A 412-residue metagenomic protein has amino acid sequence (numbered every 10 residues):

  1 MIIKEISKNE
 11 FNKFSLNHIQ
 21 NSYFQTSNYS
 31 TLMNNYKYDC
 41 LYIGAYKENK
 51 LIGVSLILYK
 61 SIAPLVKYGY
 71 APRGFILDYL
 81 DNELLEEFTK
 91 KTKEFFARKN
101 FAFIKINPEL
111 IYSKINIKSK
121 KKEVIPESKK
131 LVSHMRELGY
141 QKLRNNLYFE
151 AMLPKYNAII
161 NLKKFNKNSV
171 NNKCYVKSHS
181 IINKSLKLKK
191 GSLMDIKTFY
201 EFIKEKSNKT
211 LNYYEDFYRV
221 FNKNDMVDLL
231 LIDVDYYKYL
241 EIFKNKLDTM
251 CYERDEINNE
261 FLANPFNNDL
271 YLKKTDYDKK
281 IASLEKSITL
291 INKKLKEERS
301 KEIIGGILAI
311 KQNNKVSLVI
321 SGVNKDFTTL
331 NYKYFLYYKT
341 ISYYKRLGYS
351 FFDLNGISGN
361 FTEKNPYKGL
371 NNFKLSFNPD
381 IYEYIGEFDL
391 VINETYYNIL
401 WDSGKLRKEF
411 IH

Functional and structural regions predicted by a protein language model:
M1-I2: Extreme N-terminal starter segment of soluble prokaryotic enzymes
E5-E48, I52-P64, Y140-A151, N157 (+1 more regions): A conserved beta-strand-loop-helix scaffold within acyl/acetyltransferase catalytic domains
T31, L41-Y42, G356-H412: C-terminal catalytic domain of photolyase/cryptochrome flavoproteins, centering on the FAD-binding pocket
K37, K244, Y344, I399-W401: Alpha-helix boundary/capping detector
K47, L65, I76-I115, I125-P126 (+2 more regions): Intrinsically disordered, low-complexity, positively biased terminal segments
V66-E150, G305, Q312-F377: Acyl-donor binding region in acyl/amide transferases
E109, N145-E150, G191-D195, N355-G356 (+1 more regions): Acidic carboxylate-rich catalytic motifs and surrounding loops in phosphoryl-/glycosyl-chemistry enzymes
S119-K129, M152-N168, K325, N393-H412: A short, hydrophobic/aromatic-rich structural module that often spans a beta strand with its adjoining loop
